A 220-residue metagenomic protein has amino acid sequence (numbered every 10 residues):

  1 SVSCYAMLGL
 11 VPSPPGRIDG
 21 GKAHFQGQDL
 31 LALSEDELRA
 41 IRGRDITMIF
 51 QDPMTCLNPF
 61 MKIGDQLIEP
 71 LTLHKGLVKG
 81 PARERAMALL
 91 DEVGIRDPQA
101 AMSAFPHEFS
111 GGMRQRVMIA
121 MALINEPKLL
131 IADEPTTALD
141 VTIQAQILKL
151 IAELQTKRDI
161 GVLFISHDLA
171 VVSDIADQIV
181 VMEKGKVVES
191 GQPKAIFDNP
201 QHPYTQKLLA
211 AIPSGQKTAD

Functional and structural regions predicted by a protein language model:
I18-D29: Conserved ABC transporter NBD signature motif
I124-K128: A short, proline-enriched helix->beta-strand linker immediately N-terminal to the Walker B motif in ABC-type P-loop
L130-D133: Catalytic Walker B motif of ABC-type/P-loop ATPase nucleotide-binding domains
A145-D159: Helical segment within the ABC ATPase nucleotide-binding domain
V172-D174: A short, surface-exposed alpha-helical micro-motif characterized by mixed small hydrophobic and charged/polar residues
S190-G191, N199: ABC ATPase "signature
